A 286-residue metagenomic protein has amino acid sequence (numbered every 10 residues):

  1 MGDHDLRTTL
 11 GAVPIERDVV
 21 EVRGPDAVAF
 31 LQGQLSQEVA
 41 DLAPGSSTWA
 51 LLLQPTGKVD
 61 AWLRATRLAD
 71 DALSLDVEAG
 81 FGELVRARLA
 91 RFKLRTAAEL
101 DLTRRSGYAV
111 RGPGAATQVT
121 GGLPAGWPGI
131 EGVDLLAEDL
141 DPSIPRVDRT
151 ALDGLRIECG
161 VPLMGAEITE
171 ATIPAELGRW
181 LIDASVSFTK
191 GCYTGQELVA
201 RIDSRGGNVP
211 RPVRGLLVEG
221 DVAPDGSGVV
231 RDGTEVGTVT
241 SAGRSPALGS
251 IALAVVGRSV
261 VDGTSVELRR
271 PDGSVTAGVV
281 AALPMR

Functional and structural regions predicted by a protein language model:
M1-A61, R67-D70: Acidic, proline/glycine-enriched N-terminal capping motif
L10-V19, R64-M164: Acidic, low-complexity central loop/insert segments
E21, D76-E78, L136-E138, L217-E219 (+1 more regions): Short hydrophobic/aromatic beta-strand micro-patches that form the beta-sheet surface supporting nucleotide- or nucleic
D26-L31, G82-R86, A115-Q118, D139-I144 (+2 more regions): Short, conserved charged micro-motifs
Q32-A40, E83, A87-R95, S204 (+1 more regions): Short, intrinsically disordered, mixed-charge
W49-L53, G112-T120, D221-T234: Short amphipathic alpha-helix segments
L63, W180-V186, Q196, A200-R286: Glycine-rich, small/acidic residue-mixed loop/short-helix segments
D134-V213, L217: Anionic-ligand-binding alpha/beta catalytic cores of soluble enzymes and soluble regulatory domains that recognize
